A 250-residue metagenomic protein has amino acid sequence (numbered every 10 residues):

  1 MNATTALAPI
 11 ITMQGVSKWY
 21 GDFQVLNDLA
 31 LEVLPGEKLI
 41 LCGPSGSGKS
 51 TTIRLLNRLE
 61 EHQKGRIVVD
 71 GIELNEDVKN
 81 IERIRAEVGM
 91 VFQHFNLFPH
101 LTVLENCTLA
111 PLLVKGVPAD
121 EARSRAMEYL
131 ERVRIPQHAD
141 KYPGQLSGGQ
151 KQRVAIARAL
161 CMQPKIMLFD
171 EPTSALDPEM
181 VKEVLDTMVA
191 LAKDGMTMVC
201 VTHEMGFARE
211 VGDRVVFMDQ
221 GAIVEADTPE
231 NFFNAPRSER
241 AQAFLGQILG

Functional and structural regions predicted by a protein language model:
M1-T5: Pre-NBD coupling/linker segments of ABC/ABC-like ATPases
A6-P229: ABC family nucleotide-binding domain
F217, A226, E230-G250: C-terminal boundary and immediately downstream tail of ABC-type ATPase nucleotide-binding domains
